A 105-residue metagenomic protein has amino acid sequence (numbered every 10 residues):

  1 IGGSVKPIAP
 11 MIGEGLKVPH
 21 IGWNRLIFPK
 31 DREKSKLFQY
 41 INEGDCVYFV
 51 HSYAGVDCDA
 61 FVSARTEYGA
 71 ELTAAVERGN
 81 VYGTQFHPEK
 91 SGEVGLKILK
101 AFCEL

Functional and structural regions predicted by a protein language model:
I1-Y68: Pocket-forming structural segment of enzyme catalytic cores
W23, V81-G83: Short, solvent-exposed beta-strand edge segments and adjacent coil->beta transition regions
F28, E77-R78, E104: Conserved hydrophobic "DFG−1" position in protein kinase catalytic cores
F38, V47-F49, L72, F86 (+1 more regions): Aromatic-residue hotspot detector
G44, E77-V81: Beta-strand-turn-beta hairpins that frame and shape the catalytic cleft of phosphate-ester-processing enzymes
A70-E77: Short, surface-exposed beta-strand/loop micro-motifs that present aromatic residues
T84-L105: Acyltransferase
